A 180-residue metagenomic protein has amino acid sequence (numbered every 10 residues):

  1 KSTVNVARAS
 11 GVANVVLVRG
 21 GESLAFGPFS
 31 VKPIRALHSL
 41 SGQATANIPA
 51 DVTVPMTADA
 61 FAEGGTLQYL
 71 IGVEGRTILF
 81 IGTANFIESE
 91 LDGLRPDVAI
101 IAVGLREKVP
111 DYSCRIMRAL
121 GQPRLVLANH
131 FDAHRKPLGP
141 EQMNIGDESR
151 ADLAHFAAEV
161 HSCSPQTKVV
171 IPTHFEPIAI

Functional and structural regions predicted by a protein language model:
K1, L79-A84, A99-G104, L125-D132 (+1 more regions): Active-site neighborhood of phospho(di)ester-bond hydrolases with catalytic His/Asp-centered motifs
K1-V18, L94-I100: Active-site metal-binding motif and surrounding structural segment of the metallo-beta-lactamase
S2-T3, G20-S23, A36, V103-E107 (+1 more regions): Short, acidic/turn-prone active-site loops that include or flank metal/cofactor- and phosphate-binding residues
A9-S10, S89-D92, D111-A119: A short acidic, amphipathic alpha-helical/loop segment
G11, S30, R95, G121-Q122: Short loop/turn motifs at secondary-structure junctions
N14, I101-D111: Active-site glycine- and acidic-residue-rich loops that bind and position anionic ligands or nucleotide-like cofactors
V16-S23, G93, R118-I180: Binuclear metal-ion centers of metallo-dependent hydrolases, dominated by the metallo-beta-lactamase
R19-L94, V109, H174-I180: Core dinuclear metal-dependent hydrolase active-site scaffold
